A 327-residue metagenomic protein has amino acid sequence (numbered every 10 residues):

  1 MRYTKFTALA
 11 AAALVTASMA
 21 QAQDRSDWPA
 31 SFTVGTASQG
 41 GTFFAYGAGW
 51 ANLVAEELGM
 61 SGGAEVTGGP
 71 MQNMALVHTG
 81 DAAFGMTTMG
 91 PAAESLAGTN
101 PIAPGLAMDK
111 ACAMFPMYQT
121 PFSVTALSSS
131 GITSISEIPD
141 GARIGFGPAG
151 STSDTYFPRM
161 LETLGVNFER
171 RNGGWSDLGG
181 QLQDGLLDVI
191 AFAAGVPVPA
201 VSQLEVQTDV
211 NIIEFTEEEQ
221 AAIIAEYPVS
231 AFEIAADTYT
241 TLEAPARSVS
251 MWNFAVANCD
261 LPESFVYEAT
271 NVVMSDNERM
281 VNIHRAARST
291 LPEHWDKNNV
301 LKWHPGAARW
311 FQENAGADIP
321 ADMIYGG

Functional and structural regions predicted by a protein language model:
M1-A8: Bacterial N-terminal signal peptides that target proteins for export
A8-A17: Bacterial N-terminal signal peptides
S18-A22: Sec/Tat signal peptide C-region and signal peptidase I cleavage site
Q23-E94, A103: N-terminal (or domain-start) structured segment
P29-A30, D177, D184, A194 (+3 more regions): An extracytoplasmic/periplasmic, membrane-proximal ligand-sensing/linker region
P29-E57, S61-G62, T120-D184, E278 (+3 more regions): Bilobed "Venus flytrap"/periplasmic-binding protein-like clamshell domains and structurally analogous long
M89-P91, G98-I102, S130, V166-L261: Pocket-lining segment of extracytoplasmic ligand-binding domains
D140-Y156, Y227-N299: Ligand-binding clefts/hinges and TM-proximal coupling segments of bilobed small-molecule sensing domains
